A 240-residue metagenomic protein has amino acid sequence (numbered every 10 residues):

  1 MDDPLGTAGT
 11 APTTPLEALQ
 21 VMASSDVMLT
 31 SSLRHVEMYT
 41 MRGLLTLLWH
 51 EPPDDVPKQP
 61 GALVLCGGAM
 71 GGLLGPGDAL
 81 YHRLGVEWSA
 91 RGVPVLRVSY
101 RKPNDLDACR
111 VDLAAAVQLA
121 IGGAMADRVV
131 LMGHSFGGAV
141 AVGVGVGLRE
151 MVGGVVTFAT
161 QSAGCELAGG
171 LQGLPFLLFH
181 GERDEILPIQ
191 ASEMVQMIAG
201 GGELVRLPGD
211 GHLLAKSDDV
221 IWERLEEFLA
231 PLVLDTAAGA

Functional and structural regions predicted by a protein language model:
D2-V56: N-terminal cap/lid segment of alpha/beta-hydrolase-fold proteins
L44, P53-A90: Short, surface-exposed "cap/lid" segments of acyl-processing enzymes
L80, N104-A124: Alpha/beta-hydrolase active-site loop
Q118-L174: Primarily recognizes the serine-hydrolase "nucleophile elbow" in alpha/beta-hydrolase and SGNH/GDSL folds
L171-Q172, L177-H180, D184: Short beta-strand/loop motif that positions the catalytic acidic residue of the alpha/beta-hydrolase fold
E185-A191: Conserved alpha/beta-hydrolase "acid-adjacent" motif
I186, D210-W222: Catalytic histidine-centered segment of alpha/beta-hydrolase-like enzymes
M197-L213: Catalytic histidine neighborhood in serine/cysteine hydrolases with alpha/beta-hydrolase-type architecture
